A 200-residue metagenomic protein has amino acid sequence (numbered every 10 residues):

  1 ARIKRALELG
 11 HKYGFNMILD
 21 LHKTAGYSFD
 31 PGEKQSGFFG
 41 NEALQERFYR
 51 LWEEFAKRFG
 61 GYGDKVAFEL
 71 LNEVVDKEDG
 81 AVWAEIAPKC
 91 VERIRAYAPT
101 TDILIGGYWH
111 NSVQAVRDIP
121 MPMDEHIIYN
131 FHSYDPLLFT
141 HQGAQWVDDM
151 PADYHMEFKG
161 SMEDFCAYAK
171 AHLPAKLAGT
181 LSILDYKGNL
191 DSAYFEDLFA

Functional and structural regions predicted by a protein language model:
A1, A25-A43: Surface-exposed, active-site-proximal loop segments in enzymatic domains
A1-S28, A84-T100, L104, A200: Aromatic-lined substrate-binding rim segments of carbohydrate-active enzymes
N16-K23, K34-Q35, F55-G60: Short, functional N-terminal and low-complexity linear motifs
G40-A200: Active-site region of glycoside hydrolase catalytic domains
